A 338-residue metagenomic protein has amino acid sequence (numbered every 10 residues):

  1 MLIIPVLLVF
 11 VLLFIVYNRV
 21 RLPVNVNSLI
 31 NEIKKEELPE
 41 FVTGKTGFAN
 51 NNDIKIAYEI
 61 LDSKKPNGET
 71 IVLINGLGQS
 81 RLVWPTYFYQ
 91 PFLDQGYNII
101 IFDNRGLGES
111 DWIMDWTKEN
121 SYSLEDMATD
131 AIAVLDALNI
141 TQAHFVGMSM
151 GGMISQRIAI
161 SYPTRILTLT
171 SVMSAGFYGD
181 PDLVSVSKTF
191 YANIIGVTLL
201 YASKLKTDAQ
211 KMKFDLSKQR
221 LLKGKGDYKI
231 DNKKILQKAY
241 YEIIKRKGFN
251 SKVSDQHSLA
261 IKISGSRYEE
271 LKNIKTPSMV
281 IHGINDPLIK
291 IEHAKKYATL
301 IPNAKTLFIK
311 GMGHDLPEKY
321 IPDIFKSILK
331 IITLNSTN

Functional and structural regions predicted by a protein language model:
I54-W112: Conserved HGGG/HGGXW glycine-rich cap/lid loop of the alpha/beta-hydrolase fold
L107-V146: Active-site loop/oxyanion-hole signature of alpha/beta-hydrolase fold enzymes
T141-L183: Conserved hydrolase catalytic core segment
L169-L205: Flexible "cap/lid" loop of the alpha/beta hydrolase fold
A192, G196-V197, L205-E269: Alpha/beta-hydrolase
I274, V280-H282: Short beta-strand/loop motif that positions the catalytic acidic residue of the alpha/beta-hydrolase fold
N285-I289: Acidic catalytic loop of the alpha/beta-hydrolase fold
A304-N338: Catalytic active-site module of serine/aspartate enzymes centered on a nucleophile-bearing elbow/loop
